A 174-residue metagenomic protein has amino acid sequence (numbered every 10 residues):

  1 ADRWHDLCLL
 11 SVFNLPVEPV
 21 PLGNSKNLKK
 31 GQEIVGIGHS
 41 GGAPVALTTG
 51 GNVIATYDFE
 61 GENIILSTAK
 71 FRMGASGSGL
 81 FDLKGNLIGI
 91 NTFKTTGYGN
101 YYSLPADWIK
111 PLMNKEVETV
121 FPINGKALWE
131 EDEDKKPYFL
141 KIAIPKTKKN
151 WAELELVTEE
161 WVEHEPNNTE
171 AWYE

Functional and structural regions predicted by a protein language model:
A1-A46, G61-I64, M73, T119-L128 (+2 more regions): Conserved active-site neighborhood of the chymotrypsin/trypsin-like protease fold
S11-P19, V45-E118: Active-site region of chymotrypsin-like
I37-H39, Y57, L66, E155-V157: Residue-level detector of functional hotspots within protein domains
L87-L156: C-terminal cap/linker of serine protease catalytic domains
K135, T169-E170: Helix-start (N-cap) detector for alpha-helical repeat units in TPR-like alpha-solenoids, especially tetratricopeptide
E160-W161: Canonical positions in the second alpha-helix
